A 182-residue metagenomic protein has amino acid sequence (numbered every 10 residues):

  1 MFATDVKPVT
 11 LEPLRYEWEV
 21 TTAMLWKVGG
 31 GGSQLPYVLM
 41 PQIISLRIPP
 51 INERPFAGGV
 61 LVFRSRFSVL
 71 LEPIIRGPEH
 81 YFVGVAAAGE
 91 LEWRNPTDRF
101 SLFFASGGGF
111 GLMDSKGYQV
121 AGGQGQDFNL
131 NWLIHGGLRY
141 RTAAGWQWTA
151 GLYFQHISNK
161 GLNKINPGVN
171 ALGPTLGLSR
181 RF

Functional and structural regions predicted by a protein language model:
F2-Y16, I51-F63, G77, R94-L102 (+1 more regions): Short loop/turn motifs that connect adjacent beta-strands in outer-membrane beta-barrel proteins
T4-R54: Transmembrane beta-strand segments of outer-membrane beta-barrel domains in Gram-negative and organellar OMPs
K7, E12-E17, K27-G29, V60 (+1 more regions): Predominantly the C-terminal beta-signal and adjacent terminal strand-loop region of outer-membrane beta-barrel
L14, P36-Q42, E79-V85, F100 (+2 more regions): Residues that define the transmembrane beta-barrel architecture of outer-membrane proteins
W18-G30, R64-P73, Q155: Transmembrane beta-strand segments that form the barrel wall of outer-membrane beta-barrel proteins
T22-M24, Q42-N52, L71, V85-W93 (+4 more regions): Residues on the lipid-exposed face of transmembrane beta-strands in outer-membrane beta-barrel proteins
G30-Q34, P73-R76, Y118-Q124, K160-N166: Extracellular loop and loop/strand-boundary signature of outer-membrane beta-barrel proteins
R54-A88, A171: Mid-chain, structured segments of secreted extracytoplasmic proteins
